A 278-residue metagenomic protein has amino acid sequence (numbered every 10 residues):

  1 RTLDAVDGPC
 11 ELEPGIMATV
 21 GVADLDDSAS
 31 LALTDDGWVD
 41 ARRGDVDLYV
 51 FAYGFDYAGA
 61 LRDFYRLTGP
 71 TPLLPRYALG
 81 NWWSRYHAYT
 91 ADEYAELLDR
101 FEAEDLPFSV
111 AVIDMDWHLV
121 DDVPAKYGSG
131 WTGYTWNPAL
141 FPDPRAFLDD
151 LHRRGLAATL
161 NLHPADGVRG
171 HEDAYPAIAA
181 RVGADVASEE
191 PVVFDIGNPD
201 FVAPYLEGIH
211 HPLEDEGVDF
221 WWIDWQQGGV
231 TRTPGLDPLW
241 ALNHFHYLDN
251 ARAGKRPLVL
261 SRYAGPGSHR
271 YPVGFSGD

Functional and structural regions predicted by a protein language model:
R1-D278: Catalytic-domain carbohydrate-binding cleft regions of carbohydrate-active enzymes
